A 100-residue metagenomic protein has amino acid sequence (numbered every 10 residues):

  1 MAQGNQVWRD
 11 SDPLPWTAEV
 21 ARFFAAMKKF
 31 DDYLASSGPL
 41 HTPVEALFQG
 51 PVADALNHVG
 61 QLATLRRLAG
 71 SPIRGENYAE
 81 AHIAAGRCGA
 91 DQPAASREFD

Functional and structural regions predicted by a protein language model:
M1-M27: Helix-adjacent hinge/juxtasegments
M1-Q6, P39-D100: Short, contiguous alpha-helical
F23-P39: Vicinal oxygen chelate
